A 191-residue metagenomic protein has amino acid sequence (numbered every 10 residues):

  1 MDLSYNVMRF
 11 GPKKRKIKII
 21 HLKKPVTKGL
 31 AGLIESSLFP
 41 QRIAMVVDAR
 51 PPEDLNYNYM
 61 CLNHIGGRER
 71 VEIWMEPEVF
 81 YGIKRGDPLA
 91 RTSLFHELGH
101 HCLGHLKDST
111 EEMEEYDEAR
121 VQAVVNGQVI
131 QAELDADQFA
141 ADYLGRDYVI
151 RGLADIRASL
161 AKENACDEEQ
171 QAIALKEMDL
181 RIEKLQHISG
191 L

Functional and structural regions predicted by a protein language model:
M1-C61: A metal-dependent hydrolase signature that marks the N-terminal structural subdomain at the beginning of catalytic folds
V26-K28, L89-L94: Well-ordered, non-membrane alpha-helical segments in soluble/globular domains
V46-P88, L98-H105: Active-site scaffold of zinc-dependent metalloenzymes
I83-D87, E111, A123-V125, E168-Q170: Short, flexible/disordered intra-domain loops and linkers
L94-L103, D135, F139: Active-site His/Glu-centered metal-binding helix of metallohydrolases
L103-L134: Post-HEXXH active-site segment of zinc metalloproteases
V129, A141-L191: Long, well-structured alpha-helical subdomains associated with metal-dependent extracellular/ecto-lumenal hydrolases
